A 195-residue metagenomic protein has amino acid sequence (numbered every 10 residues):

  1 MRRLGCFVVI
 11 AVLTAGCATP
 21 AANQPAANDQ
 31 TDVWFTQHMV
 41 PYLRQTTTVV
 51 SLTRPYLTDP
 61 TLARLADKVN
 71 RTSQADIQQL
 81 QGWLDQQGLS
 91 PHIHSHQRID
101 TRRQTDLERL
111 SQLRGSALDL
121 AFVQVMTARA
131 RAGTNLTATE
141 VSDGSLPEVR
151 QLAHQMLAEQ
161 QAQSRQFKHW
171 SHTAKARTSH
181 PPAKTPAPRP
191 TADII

Functional and structural regions predicted by a protein language model:
M1-I10: N-terminal export and membrane-targeting signals
L13-G16: C-terminal motif of bacterial Sec signal peptides marking the signal peptidase cleavage site
A18-I195: All-alpha RGS (Regulator of G-protein Signaling) helical domain and cognate RGS-like helical scaffolds
